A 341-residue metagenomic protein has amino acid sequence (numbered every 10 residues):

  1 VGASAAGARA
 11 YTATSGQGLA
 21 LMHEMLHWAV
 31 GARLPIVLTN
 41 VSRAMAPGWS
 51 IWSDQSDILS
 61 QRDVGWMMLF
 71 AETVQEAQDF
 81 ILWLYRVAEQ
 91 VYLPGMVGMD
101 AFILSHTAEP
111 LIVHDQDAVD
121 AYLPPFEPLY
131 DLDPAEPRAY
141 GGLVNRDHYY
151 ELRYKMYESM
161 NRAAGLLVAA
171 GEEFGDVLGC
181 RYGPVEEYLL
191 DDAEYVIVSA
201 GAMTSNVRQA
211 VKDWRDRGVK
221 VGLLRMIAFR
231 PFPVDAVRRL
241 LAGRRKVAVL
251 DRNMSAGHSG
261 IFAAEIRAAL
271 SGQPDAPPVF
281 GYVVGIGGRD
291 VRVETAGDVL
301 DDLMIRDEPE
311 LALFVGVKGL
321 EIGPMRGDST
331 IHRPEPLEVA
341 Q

Functional and structural regions predicted by a protein language model:
V1, M22-L26, P47-S53, D79-L82 (+6 more regions): Short acidic, glycine/serine/threonine-rich loops at helix termini
V1-S56, S60, W66-E89: Thiamine diphosphate
A5-A10, G31-V37, S56, D63-W66 (+5 more regions): Short coil/turn connectors at secondary-structure junctions
G95-E186: Conformationally flexible catalytic loops at phosphate/diphosphate-handling active centers
D191-V219, F232-R239: Redox- and metal-dependent alpha/beta enzyme cores, enriched for Fe-S-associated oxidoreductases and cofactor-handling
R217-K246, N253: Core nucleotide-handling region used for phosphoryl-transfer chemistry
D251-Q341: Peripheral docking tails and interdomain loops at the edges of cofactor- or intermediate-handling domains
